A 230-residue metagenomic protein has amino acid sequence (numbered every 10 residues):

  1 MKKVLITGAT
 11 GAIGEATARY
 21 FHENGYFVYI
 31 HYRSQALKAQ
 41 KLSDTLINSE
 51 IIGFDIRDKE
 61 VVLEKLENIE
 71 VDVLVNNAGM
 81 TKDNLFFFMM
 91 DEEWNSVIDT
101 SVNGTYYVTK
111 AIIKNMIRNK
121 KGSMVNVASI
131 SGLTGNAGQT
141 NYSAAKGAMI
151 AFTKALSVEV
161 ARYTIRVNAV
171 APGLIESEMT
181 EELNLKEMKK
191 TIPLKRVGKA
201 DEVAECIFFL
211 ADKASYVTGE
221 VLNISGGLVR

Functional and structural regions predicted by a protein language model:
T10-G11: Conserved glycine-rich cofactor-binding loop
L85-F86, E93-I98, M188: Substrate-binding pocket helix/loop in short-chain dehydrogenase/reductase
T109, A145, T153: Active-site helix of classical SDR
K114, V158-R162: Alpha-helical segment proximal to the catalytic Tyr-Lys
S129: Residue(s) in the substrate-gating loop at a strand-loop-helix junction that position the organic substrate next
A161, R166, V217-G219: Short, small/polar-rich loop/turn modules that mediate ligand/substrate recognition or access, typified
K199-I224, V229: C-terminal substrate-recognition "lid" of short-chain dehydrogenase/reductases
